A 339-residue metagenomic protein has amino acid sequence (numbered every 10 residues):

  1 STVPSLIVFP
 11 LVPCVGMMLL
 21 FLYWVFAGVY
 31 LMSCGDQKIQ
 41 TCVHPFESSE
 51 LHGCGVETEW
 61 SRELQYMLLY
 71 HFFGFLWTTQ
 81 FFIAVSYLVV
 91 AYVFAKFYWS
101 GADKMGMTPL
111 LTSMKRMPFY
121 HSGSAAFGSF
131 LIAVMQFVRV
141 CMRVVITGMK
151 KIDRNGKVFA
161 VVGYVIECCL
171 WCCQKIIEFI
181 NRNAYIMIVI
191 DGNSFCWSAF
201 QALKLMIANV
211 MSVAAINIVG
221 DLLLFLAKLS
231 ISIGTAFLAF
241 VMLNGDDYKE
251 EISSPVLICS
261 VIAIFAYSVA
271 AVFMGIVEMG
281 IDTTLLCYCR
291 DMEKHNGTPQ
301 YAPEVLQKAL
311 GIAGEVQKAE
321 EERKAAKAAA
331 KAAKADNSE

Functional and structural regions predicted by a protein language model:
S1-E339: Eukaryotic membrane transport/trafficking proteins
